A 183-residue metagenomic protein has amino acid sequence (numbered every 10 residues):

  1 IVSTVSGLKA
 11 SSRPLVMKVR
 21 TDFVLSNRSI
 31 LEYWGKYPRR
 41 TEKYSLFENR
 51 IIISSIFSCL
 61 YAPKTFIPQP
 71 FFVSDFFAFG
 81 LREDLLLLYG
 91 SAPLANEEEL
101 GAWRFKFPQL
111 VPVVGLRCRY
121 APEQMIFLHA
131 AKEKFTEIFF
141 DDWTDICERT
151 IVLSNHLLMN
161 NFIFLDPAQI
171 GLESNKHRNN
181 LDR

Functional and structural regions predicted by a protein language model:
I1-R183: ER/Golgi luminal nucleotide-sugar-dependent glycosyltransferases, focusing on the catalytic module
